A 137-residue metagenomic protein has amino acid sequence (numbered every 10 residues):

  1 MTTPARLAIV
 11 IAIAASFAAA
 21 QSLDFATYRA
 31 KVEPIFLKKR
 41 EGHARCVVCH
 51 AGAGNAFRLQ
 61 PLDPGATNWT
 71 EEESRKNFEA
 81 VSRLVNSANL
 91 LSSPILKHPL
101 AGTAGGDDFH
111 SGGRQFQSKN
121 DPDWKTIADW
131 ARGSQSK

Functional and structural regions predicted by a protein language model:
M1-I9: Bacterial N-terminal signal peptides that target proteins for export
I9-A12, D129: A ubiquitous, low-specificity "background" feature that marks scattered single residues across proteins without
I11-A20: Hydrophobic h-region of N-terminal signal peptides that target proteins for export in Gram-negative bacteria
A20-K137: Aromatic- and Gly/Pro-enriched helix-to-coil junctions and flexible linker segments
